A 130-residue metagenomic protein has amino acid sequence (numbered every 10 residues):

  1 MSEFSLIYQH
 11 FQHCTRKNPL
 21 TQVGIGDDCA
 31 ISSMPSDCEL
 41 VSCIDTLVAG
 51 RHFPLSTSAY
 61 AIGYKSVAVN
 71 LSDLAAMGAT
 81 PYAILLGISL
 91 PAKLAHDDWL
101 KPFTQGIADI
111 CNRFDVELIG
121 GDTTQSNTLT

Functional and structural regions predicted by a protein language model:
M1-S58, M77, L86, I110: Extreme N-terminal cap/leader segments of soluble proteins
V23, L55-L71, K93-Q105: Glycine-rich anion/phosphate-binding loops
I25-D27, Y64, A79, G121-D122: Gly/Ser/Thr-rich helix-start
G26-D27, N70, P81, S126-T128: Short Gly/Ser/Thr- and Asp/Glu-enriched loop/turn motifs at secondary-structure junctions
C29-I31, A68, A92, Q125-S126: Basic, gly/Ser/Thr/Pro-rich low-complexity segments located predominantly at protein N termini
I31, N70, G78, L118: Residue-level signal for inorganic ion chemistry
L40, L47, Y82-T130: Glycine-rich anion-binding loops of enzyme active sites
L74: Conserved phosphate/oxyanion-binding catalytic-loop motifs
